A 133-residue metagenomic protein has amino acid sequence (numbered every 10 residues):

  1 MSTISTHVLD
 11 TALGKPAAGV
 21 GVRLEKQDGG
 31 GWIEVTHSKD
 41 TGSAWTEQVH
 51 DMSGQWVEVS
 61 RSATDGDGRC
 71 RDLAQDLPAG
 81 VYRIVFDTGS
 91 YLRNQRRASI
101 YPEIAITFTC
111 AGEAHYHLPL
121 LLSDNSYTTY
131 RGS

Functional and structural regions predicted by a protein language model:
S2-A111, H117-P119: Beta-strand-dominated extracellular/periplasmic modules and repeats in secreted or surface-exposed proteins
A114-S133: Compositionally biased low-complexity segments at domain edges in trafficked proteins and select soluble regulators
